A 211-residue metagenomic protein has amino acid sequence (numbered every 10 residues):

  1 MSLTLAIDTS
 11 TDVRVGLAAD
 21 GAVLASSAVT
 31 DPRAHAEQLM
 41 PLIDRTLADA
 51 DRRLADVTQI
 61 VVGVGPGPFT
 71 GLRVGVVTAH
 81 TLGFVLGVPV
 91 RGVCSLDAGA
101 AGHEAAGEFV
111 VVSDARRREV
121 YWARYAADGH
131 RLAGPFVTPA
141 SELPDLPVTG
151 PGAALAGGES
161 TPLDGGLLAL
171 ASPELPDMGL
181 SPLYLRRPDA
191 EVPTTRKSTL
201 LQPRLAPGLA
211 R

Functional and structural regions predicted by a protein language model:
M1-A22, A34-E37, R91-R211: Oxyanion-binding and handling regions
A25-A28: Short amphipathic
H35-A50, L96: Short, well-ordered amphipathic alpha-helical segments that serve as non-catalytic structural scaffolds within diverse
L39-P41, A55, S181: Intrinsically disordered, low-complexity proline-rich regions
I43-Q59, P144-L146: Phosphate/pyrophosphate-binding loops at sites that engage ATP/ADP/AMP, CoA/4′-phosphopantetheine, polyphosphate
A48-A55, G83-V93: Phosphate-handling active-site elements
V61-P89: DPxDG-like acidic metal-binding loop motif
